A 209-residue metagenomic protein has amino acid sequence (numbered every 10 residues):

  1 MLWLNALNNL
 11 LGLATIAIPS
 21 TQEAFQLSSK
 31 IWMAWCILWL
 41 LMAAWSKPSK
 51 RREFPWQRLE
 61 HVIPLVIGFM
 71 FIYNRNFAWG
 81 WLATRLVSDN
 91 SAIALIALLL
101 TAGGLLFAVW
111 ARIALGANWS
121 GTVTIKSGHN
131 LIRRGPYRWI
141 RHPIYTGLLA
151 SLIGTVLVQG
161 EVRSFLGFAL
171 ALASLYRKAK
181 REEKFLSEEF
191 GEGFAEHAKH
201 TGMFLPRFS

Functional and structural regions predicted by a protein language model:
M1-S127, R133, L152-S209: Membrane-anchoring alpha-helices and their flanking helix-loop junctions
H129-I140, I144-Y145: Solvent-exposed interhelical
